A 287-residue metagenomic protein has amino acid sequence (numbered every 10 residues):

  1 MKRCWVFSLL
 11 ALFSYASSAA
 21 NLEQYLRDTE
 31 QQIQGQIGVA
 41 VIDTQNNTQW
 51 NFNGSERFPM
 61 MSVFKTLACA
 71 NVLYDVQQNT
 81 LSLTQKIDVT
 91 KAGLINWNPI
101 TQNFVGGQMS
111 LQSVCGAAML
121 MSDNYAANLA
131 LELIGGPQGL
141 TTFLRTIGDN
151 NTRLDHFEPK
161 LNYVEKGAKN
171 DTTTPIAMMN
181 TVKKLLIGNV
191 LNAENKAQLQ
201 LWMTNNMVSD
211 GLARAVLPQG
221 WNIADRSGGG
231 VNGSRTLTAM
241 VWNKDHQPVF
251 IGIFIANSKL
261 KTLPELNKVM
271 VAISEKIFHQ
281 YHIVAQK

Functional and structural regions predicted by a protein language model:
V6-S14: Bacterial N-terminal signal peptides
S17-P59, Q280: Beta-lactamase-like hydrolase cores
N21-Q32, E132-L133, P137-Q138, T181-G211 (+3 more regions): Structured C-terminal helix/loop/strand segments within mature extracytoplasmic catalytic/sensor domains
N47, P59-I87, I251: Active-site SXXK
Y74-G93, P137, T141-T142, N192-K196: Short, well-structured active-site flanking segments
L83-I100, I134-G135, L161, W202: Acidic helix-start/capping segments at beta-turn-to-alpha-helix junctions
L94-L129, P137: Conserved catalytic neighborhood of penicillin-recognizing serine enzymes
N128-V182, L186-V190: Mid-domain, small-residue-enriched loop/turn segments at the edges of structured enzyme/sensor domains
